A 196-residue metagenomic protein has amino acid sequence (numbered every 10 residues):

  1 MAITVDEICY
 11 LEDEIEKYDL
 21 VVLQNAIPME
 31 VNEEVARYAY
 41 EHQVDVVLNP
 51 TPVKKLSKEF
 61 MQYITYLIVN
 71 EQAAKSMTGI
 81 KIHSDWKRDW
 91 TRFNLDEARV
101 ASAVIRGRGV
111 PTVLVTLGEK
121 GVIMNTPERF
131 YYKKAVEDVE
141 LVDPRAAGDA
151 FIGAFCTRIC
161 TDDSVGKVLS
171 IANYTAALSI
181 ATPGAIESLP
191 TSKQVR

Functional and structural regions predicted by a protein language model:
T4-E7, L20-L95, K120-V122: Conserved beta-alpha-beta core of the PfkB/ribokinase-like small-molecule kinase fold
E7-D13: Short internal alpha-helix immediately C-terminal to a glycine-rich phosphate-binding loop in Rossmann-like
D13-E14, F60: Structural alpha-helical scaffold elements that stabilize or flank donor/cofactor-binding regions in carbohydrate
D19-L20, T112: Structural motif
K55, I80-R196: Conserved phosphate-binding/catalytic region of the ribokinase-like
